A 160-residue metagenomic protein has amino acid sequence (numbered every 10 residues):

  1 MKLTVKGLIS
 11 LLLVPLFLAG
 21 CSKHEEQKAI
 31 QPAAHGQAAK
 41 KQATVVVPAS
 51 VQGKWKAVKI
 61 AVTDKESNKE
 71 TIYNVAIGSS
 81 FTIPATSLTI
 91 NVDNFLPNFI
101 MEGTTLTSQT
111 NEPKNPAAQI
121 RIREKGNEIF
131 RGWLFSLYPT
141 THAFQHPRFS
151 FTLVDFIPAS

Functional and structural regions predicted by a protein language model:
M1-A19: Sec-dependent bacterial lipoprotein signal peptides
C21-E25: Bacterial signal peptide processing site
A29-Q52: Post-signal peptide N-terminal segment of mature Sec-exported envelope proteins
K56-T63, A117-I122: Short polybasic amphipathic segments
V58-P84: Short acidic, Pro/Gly- and aromatic-enriched capping/linker segments at domain boundaries
I77, I90-D93, F151-P158: A structural signal for short, hydrophobic beta-strand segments that form beta-sheets in beta-rich/all-beta domains
S79-R121: Mature extracytoplasmic domains of secretory-pathway proteins
K114-P116, N127-S160: C-terminal partner/receptor-binding element of secreted or periplasmic proteins
